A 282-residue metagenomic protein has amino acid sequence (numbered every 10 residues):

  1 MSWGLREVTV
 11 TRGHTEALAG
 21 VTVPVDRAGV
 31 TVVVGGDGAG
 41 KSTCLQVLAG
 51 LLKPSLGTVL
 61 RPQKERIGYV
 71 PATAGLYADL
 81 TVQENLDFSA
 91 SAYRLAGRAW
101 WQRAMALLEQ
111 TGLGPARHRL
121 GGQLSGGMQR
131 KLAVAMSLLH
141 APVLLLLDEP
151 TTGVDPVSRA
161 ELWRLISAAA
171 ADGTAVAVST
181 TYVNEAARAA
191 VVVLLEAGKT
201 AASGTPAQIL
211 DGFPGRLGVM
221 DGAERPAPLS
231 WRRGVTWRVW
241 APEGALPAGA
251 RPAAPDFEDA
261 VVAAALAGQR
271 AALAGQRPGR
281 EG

Functional and structural regions predicted by a protein language model:
V34-G36: The feature captures the beta-strand-to-loop junction immediately N-terminal to the Walker
A49: Helix-to-loop junction immediately C-terminal to a conserved catalytic motif
D79, L120-G127: Conserved ABC ATPase signature
D87, S91, R98-A116: Conserved ABC ATPase "signature" region
V134: Hydrophobic anchor residue at the start of the ABC signature
L145-E149: Catalytic Walker B motif of ABC-type/P-loop ATPase nucleotide-binding domains
L162-A177, T181-W240: ABC transporter nucleotide-binding domain
